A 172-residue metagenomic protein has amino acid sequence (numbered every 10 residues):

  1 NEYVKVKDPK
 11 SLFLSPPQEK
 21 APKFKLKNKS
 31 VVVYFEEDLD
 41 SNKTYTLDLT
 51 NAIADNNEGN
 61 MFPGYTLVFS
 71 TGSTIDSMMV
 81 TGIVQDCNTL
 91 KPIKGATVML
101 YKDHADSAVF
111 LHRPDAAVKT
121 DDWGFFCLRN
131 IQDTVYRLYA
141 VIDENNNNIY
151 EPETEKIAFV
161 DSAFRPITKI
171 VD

Functional and structural regions predicted by a protein language model:
N1-W123, C127-N130, V135-Y139, E153 (+1 more regions): Acidic, low-complexity Ser/Thr/Gly/Pro-rich repeat segments typical of extracellular/periplasmic and surface-exposed
N60-Y65, D143-D172: Structured interaction patches on ligand/partner-binding surfaces of diverse proteins
